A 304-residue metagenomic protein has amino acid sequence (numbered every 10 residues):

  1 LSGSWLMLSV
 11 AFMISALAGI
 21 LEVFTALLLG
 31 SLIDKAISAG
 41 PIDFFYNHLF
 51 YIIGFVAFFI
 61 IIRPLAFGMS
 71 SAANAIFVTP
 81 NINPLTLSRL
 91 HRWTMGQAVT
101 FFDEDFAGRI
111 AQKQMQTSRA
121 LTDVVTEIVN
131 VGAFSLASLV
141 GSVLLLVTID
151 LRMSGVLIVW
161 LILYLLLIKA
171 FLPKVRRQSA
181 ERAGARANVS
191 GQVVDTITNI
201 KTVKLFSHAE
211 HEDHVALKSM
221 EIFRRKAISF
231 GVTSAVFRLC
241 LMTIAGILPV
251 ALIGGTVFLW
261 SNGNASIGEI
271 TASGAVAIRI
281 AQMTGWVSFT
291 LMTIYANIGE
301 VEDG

Functional and structural regions predicted by a protein language model:
L1-L8, R109-I110, Q114, I222 (+1 more regions): A short amphipathic helical element positioned immediately N-terminal to and/or at the very start of a transmembrane
S2-G3, V99-T100, Q116-V125, V129 (+5 more regions): An intracellular "coupling" helix at the cytosolic face of ABC transporter transmembrane type-1 domains
L8-A66, V147-R152, G263-I267: Transmembrane helix-loop-helix hairpins at lipid-water interfaces of multipass membrane proteins, especially the type-1
M13, T25, F45, M115-V159 (+2 more regions): Hydrophobic alpha-helical transmembrane segments of ABC transporter permease domains
S70-A75, T79, W93-V140, T198: Juxtamembrane loop-to-helix connectors within ABC transporter transmembrane domains
S154-F171, G246-I247, E269-M283: Small-residue-enriched core segments of transmembrane alpha-helices in multipass membrane transport and channel
H208, V232, I280-G304: Cytosolic ends of transmembrane helices, especially the final helix of ABC transmembrane type-1 domains
